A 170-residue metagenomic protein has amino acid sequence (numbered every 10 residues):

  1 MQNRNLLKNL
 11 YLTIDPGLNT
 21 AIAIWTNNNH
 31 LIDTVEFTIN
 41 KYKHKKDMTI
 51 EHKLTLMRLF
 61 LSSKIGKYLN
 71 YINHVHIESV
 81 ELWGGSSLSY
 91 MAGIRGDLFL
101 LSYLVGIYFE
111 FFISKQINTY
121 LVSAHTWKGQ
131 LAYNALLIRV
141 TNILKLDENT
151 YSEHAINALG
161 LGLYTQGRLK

Functional and structural regions predicted by a protein language model:
M1-K170: Phosphate- and other anionic-substrate recognition elements at nucleic-acid/protein interfaces
